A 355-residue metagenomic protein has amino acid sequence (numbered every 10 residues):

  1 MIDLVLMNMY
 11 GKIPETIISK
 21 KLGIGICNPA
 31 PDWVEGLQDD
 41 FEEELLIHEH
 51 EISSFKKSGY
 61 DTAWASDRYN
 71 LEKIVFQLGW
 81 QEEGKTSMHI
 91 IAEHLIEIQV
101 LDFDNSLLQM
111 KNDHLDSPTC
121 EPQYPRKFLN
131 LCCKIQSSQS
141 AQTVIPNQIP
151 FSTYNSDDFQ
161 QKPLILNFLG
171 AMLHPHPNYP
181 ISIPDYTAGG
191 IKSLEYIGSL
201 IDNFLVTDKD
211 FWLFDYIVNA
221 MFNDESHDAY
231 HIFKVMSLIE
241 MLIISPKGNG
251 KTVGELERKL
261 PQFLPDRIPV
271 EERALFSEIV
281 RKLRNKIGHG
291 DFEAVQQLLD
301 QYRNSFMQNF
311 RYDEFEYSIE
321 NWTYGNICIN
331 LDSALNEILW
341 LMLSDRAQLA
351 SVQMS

Functional and structural regions predicted by a protein language model:
M1-Y230, Y324-M354: Charged, non-catalytic interaction/linker regions at domain boundaries that couple catalytic cores to substrate
V206-D215, L256, R303-Y312: Active-site-adjacent bridging/hinge elements
W212-N223, K282-G290, Q301-Y302: Solvent-exposed, amphipathic alpha-helical segments
V218-N223, P265-D266, E316-N321: Glycine- and acidic
D224-D228, P269, S277-I279: A general structural signal for short secondary-structure junctions and capping/turn motifs
S226, Y230, I244-G250, G288 (+1 more regions): Long amphipathic alpha-helical segments
I232-L275: Flexible secondary-structure boundary motifs
E271-I279, K286-M354: Charge-enriched, short contiguous segments at helix-coil
